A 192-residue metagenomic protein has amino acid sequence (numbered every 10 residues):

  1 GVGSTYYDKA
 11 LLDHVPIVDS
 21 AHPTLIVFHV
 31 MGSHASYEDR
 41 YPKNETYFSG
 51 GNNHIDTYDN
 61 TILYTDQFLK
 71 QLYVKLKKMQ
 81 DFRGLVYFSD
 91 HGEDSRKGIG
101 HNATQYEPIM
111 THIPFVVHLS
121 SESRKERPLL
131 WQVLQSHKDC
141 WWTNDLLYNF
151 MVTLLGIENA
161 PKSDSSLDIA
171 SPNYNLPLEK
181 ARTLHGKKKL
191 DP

Functional and structural regions predicted by a protein language model:
G1-P192: Catalytic domains that recognize anionic headgroups
